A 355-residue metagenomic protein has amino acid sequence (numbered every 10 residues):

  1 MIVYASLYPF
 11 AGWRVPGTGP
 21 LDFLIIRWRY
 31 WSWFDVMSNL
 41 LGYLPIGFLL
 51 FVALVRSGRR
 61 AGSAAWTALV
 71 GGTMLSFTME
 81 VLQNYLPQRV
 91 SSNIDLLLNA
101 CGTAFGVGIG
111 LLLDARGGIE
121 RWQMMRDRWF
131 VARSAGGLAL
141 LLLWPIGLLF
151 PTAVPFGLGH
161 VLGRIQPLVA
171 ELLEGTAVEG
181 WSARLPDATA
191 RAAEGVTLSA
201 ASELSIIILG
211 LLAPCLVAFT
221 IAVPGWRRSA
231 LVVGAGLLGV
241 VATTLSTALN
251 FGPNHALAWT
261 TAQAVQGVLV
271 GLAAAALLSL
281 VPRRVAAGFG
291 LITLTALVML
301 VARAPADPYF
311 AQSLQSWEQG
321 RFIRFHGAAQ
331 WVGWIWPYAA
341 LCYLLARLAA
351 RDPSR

Functional and structural regions predicted by a protein language model:
M1-Q88, N93, A104-R355: Bulky hydrophobic segments
L97-A100: Long, hydrophobic, well-ordered secondary-structure blocks that form the structural core and pocket-lining surfaces
